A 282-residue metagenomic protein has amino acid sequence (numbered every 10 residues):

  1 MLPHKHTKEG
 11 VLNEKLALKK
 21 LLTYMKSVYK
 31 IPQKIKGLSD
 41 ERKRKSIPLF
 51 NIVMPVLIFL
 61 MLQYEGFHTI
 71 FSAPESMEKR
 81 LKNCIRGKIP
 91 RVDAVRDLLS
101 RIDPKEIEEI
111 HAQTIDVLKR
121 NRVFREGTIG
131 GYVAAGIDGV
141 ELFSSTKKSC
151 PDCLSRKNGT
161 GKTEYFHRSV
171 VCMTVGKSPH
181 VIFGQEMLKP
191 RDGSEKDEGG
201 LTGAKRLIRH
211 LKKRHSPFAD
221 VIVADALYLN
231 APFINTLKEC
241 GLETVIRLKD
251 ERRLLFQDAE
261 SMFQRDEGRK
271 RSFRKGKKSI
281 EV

Functional and structural regions predicted by a protein language model:
M1-H4, E14-P90, R96: Gly/serine-rich nucleotide phosphate-binding loop at the start of the catalytic core of nucleotide/ADP-ribose-handling
K45-I52, Q63-E75, L81, I85-K88 (+4 more regions): Anion-binding and metal-coordination hotspots
V53, H167-V170, T202-R209: Short, contiguous clusters of charged residues that form electrostatic/catalytic patches at enzyme active sites, used
M54-L57, V117-F124, A231: Short alpha-helical segments and helix-capping/turn motifs at coil-helix boundaries
P55-V56, I70, R91, V95 (+5 more regions): Short, conserved catalytic/metal-binding motifs centered on acidic residues
R96-S178: Active-site-proximal, Lys/Arg-enriched surface segment that forms a nucleic-acid-binding/basic interface patch
I129-Y132, H167, H180, R214-A219 (+1 more regions): A general structural motif
M187-V282: An internal, acidic/charged active-site-proximal segment that coordinates divalent cations and/or engages
